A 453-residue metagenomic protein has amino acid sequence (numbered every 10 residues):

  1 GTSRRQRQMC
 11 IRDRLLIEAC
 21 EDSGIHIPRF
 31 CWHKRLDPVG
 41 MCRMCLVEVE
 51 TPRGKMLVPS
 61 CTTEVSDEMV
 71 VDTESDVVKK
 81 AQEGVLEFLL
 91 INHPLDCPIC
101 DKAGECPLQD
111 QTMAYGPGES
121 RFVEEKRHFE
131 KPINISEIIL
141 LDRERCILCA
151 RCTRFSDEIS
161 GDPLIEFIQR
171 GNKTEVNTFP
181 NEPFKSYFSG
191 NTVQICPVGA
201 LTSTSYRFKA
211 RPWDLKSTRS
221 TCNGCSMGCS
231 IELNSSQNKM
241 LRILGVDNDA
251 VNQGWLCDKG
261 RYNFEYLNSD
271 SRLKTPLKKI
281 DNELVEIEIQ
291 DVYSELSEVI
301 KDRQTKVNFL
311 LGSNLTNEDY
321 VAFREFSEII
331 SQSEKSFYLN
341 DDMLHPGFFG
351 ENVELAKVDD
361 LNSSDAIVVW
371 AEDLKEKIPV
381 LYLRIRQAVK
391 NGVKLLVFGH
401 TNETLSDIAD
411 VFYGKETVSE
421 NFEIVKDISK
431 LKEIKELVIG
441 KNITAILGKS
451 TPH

Functional and structural regions predicted by a protein language model:
G1-R7, I11: Single conserved hydrophobic/aromatic residue that forms the stacking wall/gate of nucleotide- or nucleobase-binding
R7-M9, C45, C196, C257: Cysteine-centered, disulfide-bonded loop motifs in secreted/extracellular proteins
Q8, L15-I17, E64, T316: Short, structural beta-strand-to-alpha-helix junction motif
I11-R14, E265: Short, low-complexity export/processing leader segments characterized by acidic and small residues
L16-E50: A basic, amphipathic helix-loop patch mediating RNA/tRNA/ribosome contacts
E21, P197, V389-K390: Anion (oxyanion) recognition and catalysis
R43-N223, M227-I231, S236-M240: Fe-S ferredoxin-like electron-transfer domains and their immediately adjacent linker/connector regions across
L90, P94, D142, C149 (+5 more regions): Catalytic alpha/large subunits of respiratory electron-transfer oxidoreductases, centered on bis-MGD molybdoenzymes
